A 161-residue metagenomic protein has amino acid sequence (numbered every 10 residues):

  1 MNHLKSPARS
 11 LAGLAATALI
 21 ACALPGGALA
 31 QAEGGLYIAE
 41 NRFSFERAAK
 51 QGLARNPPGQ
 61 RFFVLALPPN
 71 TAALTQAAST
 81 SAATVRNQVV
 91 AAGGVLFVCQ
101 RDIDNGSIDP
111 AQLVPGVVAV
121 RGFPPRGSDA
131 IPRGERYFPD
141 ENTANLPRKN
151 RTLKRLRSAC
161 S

Functional and structural regions predicted by a protein language model:
N2-A15: Bacterial N-terminal signal peptides that target proteins for export
I20, P25-G27: N-terminal signal peptide c-region/cleavage motif recognized by signal peptidases
L29-T80, R86-Q88, G93: N-terminal secretory signal peptides
I38-R42, L65-P69, C99-D102, G122-F123 (+1 more regions): Active-site-proximal beta-strand/loop segments in catalytic clefts of secreted hydrolases
A72-V118: Mid-chain, structured segments of secreted extracytoplasmic proteins
P115-S161: C-terminal partner/receptor-binding element of secreted or periplasmic proteins
